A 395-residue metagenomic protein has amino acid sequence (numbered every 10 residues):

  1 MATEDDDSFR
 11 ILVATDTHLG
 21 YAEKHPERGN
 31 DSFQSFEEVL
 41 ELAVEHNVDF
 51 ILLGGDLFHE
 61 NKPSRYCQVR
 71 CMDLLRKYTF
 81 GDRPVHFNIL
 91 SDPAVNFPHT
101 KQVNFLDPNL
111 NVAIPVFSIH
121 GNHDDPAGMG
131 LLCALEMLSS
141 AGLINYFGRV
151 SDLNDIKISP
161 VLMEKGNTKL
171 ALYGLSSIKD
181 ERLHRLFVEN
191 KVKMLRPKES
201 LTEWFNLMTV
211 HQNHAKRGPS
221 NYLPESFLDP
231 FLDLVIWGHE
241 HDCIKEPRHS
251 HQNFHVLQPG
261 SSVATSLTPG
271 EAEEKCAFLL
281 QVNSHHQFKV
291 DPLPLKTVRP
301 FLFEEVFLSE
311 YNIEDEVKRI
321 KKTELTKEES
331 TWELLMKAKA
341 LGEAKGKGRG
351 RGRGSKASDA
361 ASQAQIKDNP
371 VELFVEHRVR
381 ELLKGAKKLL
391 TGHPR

Functional and structural regions predicted by a protein language model:
M1-S8, S35-E45, L162-M163: Short amphipathic alpha-helices and their capping/turn segments at secondary-structure boundaries
A2, F50, K62-S266, E271-E274 (+1 more regions): His/Asp/Glu-rich metal-coordinating catalytic cores of metallo-dependent phosphodiesterases/hydrolases acting on
F9, I89-D92, S309-R395: Non-catalytic terminal accessory segments
R10-D16: Short, hydrophobic/glycine-enriched beta-strand segments
T15, E37-L40, V44, M72 (+2 more regions): Amphipathic alpha-helical interaction motifs in eukaryotic regulatory proteins
L19-Q34: Acidic/histidine-rich helix-loop elements that form or flank divalent-metal/phosphate-binding sites at the catalytic
V39-H59: Active-site metal-binding motif and surrounding structural segment of the metallo-beta-lactamase
S159-G166, Q258-L334, A338-L341: Binuclear metal-dependent phosphoesterase catalytic core
